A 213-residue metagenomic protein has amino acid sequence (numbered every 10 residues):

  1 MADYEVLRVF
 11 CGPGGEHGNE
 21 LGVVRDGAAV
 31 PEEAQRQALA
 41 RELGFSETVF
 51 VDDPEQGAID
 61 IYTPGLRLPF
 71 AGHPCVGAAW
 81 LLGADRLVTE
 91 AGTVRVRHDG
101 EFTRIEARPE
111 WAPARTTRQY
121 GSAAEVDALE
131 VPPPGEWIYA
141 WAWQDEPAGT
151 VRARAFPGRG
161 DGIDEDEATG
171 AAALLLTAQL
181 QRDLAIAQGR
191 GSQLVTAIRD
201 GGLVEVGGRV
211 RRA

Functional and structural regions predicted by a protein language model:
M1-A213: Active-site proximal loop and beta-alpha junction motif in alpha/beta enzyme cores
